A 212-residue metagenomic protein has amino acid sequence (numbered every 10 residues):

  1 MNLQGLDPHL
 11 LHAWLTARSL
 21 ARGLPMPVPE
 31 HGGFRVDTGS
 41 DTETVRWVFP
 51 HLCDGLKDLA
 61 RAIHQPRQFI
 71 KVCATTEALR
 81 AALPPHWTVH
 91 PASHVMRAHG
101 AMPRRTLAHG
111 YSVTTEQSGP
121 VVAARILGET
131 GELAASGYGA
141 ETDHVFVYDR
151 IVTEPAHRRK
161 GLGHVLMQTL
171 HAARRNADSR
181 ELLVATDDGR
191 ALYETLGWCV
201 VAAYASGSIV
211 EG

Functional and structural regions predicted by a protein language model:
M1-R67, K71-R80: N-terminal charged segments
A21-G23, P27-F34, D41-V45, H90-A92 (+3 more regions): A short helix-loop-beta-strand connector motif used in the catalytic cores of GNAT acetyltransferases and, in some
G55-D58, T153, R159-A173, T195: Conserved acetyl-CoA-binding loop-helix of GNAT-fold acetyltransferases
D58-P66, E141, V165-E181: Conserved acyl-CoA
E77-W87, H164, N176, D187-Y204 (+1 more regions): Conserved active-site alpha-helix within GNAT-family acetyltransferase domains
A92-M102, V184-D187, A203-G212: C-terminal "cap" of GNAT-fold acetyltransferases
E116-E154: A conserved beta-strand-loop-helix scaffold within acyl/acetyltransferase catalytic domains
Y148, R180-A185: Conserved hydrophobic beta-strand within the GNAT/NAT acetyltransferase core sheet that lines the active-site cleft
